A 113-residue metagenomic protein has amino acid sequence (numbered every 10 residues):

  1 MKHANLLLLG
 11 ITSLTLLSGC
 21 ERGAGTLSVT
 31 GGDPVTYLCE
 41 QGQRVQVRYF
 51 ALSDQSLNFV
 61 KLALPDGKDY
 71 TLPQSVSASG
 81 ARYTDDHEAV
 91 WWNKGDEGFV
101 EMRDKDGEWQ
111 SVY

Functional and structural regions predicted by a protein language model:
M1-L8: Bacterial N-terminal signal peptides that target proteins for export
L16-G19: C-terminal motif of bacterial Sec signal peptides marking the signal peptidase cleavage site
E21-G23: Bacterial signal peptide processing site
G25-P34: N-terminal helix-cap/turn-to-beta initiation motif at the start of protein domains
L38-R82: Mature extracytoplasmic domains of secretory-pathway proteins
V45-Y49, E88-K94: Broad, structure-driven detector of short, well-ordered beta-strand segments within folded domains
S77-A78, Y83-E88, K105: Compact alpha-helical subdomains of small soluble proteins
W92-Y113: C-terminal partner/receptor-binding element of secreted or periplasmic proteins
